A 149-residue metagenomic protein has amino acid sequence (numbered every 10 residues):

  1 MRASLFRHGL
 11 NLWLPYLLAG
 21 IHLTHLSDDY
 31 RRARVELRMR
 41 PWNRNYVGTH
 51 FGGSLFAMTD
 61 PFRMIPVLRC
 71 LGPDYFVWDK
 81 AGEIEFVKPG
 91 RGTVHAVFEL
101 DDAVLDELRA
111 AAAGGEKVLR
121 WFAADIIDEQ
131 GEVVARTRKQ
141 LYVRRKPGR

Functional and structural regions predicted by a protein language model:
M1-L18, W42: Alpha-helical membrane-targeting segments
L18-L23, K80-F86, E107-R109: Short structured motifs
L18-T49: Catalytic strand-loop segment that frames the active site of acyl-thioester-processing enzymes
A19, R31-A33, W78-G82, G92-A96 (+1 more regions): A generic structural signal for short beta-strands and their flanking turns/coil linkers
L26-R32, V87-V94, I127-E132: A short, structured loop/turn motif at beta-sheet edges
W42-F62, F76: Hot-dog-fold acyl-thioester-processing enzymes
P66-A103: Hydrophobic beta-strand-centered segment that forms part of the acyl-chain substrate-binding groove
G90-R91, D101-R149: HotDog/MaoC-like acyl-thioester-processing domains
